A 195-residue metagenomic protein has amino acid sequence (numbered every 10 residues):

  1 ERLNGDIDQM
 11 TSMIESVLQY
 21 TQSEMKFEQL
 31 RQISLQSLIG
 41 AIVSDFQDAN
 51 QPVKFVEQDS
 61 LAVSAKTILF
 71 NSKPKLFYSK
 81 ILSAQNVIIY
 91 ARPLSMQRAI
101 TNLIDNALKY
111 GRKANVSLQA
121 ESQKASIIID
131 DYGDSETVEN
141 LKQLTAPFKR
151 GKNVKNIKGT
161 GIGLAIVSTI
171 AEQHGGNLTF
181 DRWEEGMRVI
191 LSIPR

Functional and structural regions predicted by a protein language model:
R2-K75: Conserved DHp (HisKA) dimerization/phosphotransfer helix of two-component histidine kinases, i.e., the long coiled-coil
E24-Q29, A84, I88-A91: Conserved micro-motifs of the catalytic ATP-binding
M96-Q97: A residue-level detector for a conserved hydrophobic packing site within the catalytic ATP-binding domain
L103, G163, V167: Short alpha-helical Gxxx[C/S/T] motif in the catalytic ATP-binding
K113-Q123: Short beta-strand/loop element within the Bergerat-fold HATPase_c
E136-F148: Short conserved segment of the HATPase_c
